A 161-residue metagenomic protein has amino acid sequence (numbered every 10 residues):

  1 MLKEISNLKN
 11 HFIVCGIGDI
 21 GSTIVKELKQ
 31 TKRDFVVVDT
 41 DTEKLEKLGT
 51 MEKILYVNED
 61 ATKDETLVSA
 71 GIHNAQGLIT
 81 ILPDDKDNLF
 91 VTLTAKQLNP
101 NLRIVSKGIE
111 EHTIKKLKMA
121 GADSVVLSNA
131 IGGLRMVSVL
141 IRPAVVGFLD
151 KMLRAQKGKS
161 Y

Functional and structural regions predicted by a protein language model:
M1-Y161: Cytosolic regulatory regions of ion transport systems
